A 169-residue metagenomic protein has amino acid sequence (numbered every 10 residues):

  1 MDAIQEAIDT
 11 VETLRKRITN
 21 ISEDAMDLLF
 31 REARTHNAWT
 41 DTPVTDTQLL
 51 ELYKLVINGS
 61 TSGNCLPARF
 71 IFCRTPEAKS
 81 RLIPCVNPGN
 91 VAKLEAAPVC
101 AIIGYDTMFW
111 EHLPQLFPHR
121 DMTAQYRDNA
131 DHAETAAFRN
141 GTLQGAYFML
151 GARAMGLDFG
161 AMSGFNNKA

Functional and structural regions predicted by a protein language model:
M1-A169: Acidic, surface-exposed loops and disordered segments
